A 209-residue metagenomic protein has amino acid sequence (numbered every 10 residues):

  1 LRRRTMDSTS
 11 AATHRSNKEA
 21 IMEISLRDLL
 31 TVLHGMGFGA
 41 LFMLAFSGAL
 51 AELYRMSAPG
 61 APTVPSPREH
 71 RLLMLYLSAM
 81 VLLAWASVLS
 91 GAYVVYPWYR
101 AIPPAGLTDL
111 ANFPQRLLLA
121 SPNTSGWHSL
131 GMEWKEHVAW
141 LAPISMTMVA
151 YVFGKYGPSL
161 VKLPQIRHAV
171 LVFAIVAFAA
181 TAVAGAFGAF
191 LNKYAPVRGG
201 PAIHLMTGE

Functional and structural regions predicted by a protein language model:
L1-I21: Short, Lys/Arg-enriched N-terminal segments with co-localized hydrophobic residues within the first ~10-30 amino acids
E23-E209: Polytopic transmembrane helical bundles with strong interfacial aromatic enrichment
